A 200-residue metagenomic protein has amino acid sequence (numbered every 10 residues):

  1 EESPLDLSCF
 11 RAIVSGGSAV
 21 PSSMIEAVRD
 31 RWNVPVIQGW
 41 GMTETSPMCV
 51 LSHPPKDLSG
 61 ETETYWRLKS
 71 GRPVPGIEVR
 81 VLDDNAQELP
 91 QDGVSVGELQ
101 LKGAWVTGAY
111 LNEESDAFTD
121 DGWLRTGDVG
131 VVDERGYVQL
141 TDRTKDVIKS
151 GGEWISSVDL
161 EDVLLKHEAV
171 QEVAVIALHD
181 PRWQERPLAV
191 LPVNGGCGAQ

Functional and structural regions predicted by a protein language model:
E2-Y65, E78, N85, P90 (+1 more regions): Gly/Ser/Thr-rich phosphate-binding loop
G17, G41, G71, D128 (+1 more regions): Active-site glycine-centered loops adjacent to acidic/histidine catalytic or metal-binding residues that shape
I37-E44, G71-P73, I176-L178: Beta-strand->loop->alpha-helix junctions that form or flank phosphate-binding loops in nucleotide-handling enzymes
R67-P73, D120-G122: Short Gly/Pro-enriched turn/cap motifs at secondary-structure boundaries
G71, P90-G93, A109-L111: Active-site glycine/GP-rich loop and adjacent strand/helix microenvironment that borders small-molecule binding pockets
G76-Q100, E134-R135, C197-Q200: Conserved beta-loop-beta connector loops within the AMP-binding
G103, G108-A109, V129-Q200: AMP-binding/adenylate-forming catalytic core of the ANL superfamily
E114-A117: Short secondary-structure edge/capping micro-motifs at helix/strand boundaries
